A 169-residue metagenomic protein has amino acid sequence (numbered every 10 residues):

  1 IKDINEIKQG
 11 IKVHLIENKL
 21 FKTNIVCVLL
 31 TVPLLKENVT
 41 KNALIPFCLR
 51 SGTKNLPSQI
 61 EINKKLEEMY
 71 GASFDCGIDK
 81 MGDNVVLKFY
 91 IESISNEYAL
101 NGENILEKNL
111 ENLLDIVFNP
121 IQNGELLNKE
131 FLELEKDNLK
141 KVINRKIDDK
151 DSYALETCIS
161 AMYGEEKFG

Functional and structural regions predicted by a protein language model:
I1-N24: N- or domain-start disorder-to-order transition segments that initiate the globular core
I16, K22-L35, T40, I60-I116 (+2 more regions): M16 family metallopeptidases and their MPP-like homologs
N42-R50: Active-site SXXK
G52-L56, E97-L100, N119-N128: Short, polar/flexible loop-turn hinges at active-site or ligand-entry regions and domain interfaces
N123-E130, V142-R145, G169: Flexible, glycine/proline-enriched loop segments at strand-loop-helix junctions that form or flank small-ligand binding
F131, K150: Short, contiguous, pocket-lining structural segments that sit at or immediately flank catalytic/ligand-binding sites
